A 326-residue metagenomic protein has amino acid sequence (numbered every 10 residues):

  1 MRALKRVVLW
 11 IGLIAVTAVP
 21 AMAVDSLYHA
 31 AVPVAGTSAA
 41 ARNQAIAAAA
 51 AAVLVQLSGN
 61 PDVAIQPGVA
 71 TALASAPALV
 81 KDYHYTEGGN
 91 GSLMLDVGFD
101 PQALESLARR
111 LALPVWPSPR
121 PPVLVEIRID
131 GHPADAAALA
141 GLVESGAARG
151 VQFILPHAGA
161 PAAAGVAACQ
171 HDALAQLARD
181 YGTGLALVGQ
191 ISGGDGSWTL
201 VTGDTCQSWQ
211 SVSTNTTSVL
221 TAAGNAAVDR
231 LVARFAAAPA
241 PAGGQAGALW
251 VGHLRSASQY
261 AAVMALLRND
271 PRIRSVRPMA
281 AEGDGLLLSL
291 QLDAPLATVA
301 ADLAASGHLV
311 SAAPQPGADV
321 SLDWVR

Functional and structural regions predicted by a protein language model:
V8-A18: Bacterial N-terminal signal peptides
V19-A23: Sec/Tat signal peptide C-region and signal peptidase I cleavage site
D25, Q44-G59, L111, A148-G150 (+5 more regions): C-terminal/domain-edge helix-coil "capping" segments
Y28-A35, L177-G224, T298-A300, V320-R326: Amphipathic beta-strand/beta-sheet edge segments enriched in Tyr/Trp
P33-T37, A78, G88-N90, G98-L104 (+6 more regions): Solvent-exposed coil/turn segments that connect beta secondary-structure elements in extracytoplasmic/periplasmic
I46-G68, P119-Q170, V263-L287, A304-A305: N-terminal segment of the mature soluble domain
Q66-V125, A137-A140: Signal peptide-directed extracytoplasmic domains
A78-Y85, Q152-H157, V166-T199, L303-D319: A short, hydrophobic beta-strand-centered structural micro-motif
